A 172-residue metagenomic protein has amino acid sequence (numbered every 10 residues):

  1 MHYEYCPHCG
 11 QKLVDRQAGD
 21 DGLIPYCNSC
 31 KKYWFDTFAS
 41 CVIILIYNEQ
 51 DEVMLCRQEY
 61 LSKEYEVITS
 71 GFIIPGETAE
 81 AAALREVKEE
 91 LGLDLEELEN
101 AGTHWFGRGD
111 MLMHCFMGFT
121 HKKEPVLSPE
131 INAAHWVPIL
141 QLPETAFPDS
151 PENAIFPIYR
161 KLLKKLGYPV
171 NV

Functional and structural regions predicted by a protein language model:
M1-I43: Acidic, metal-coordinating catalytic segment for phosphate/diphosphate chemistry, firing primarily on the Nudix
D15, L55, L98-G102: A short linear hydrophobic-aromatic micro-motif
D21, S62-K63, G107-M111: Short acidic/glycine-enriched loop/turn segments that link adjacent beta-strands
Y26, V67, C115: Conserved beta-strand segments that form the floor/walls of ligand-binding pockets within enzyme and binding domains
S40-V42, D51, H114, N132: Change "...and in nucleic-acid phosphodiester-cleaving endonucleases..." to "...and in nucleic-acid processing enzymes
Y47-E89: Conserved Nudix-box catalytic region and its N-terminal flanking loop in Nudix hydrolases and closely related
I73-P157, V170: Unchanged
R160-L163: Eukaryotic intrinsically disordered, low-complexity segments enriched for acidic and Ser/Thr/Pro residues that serve as
